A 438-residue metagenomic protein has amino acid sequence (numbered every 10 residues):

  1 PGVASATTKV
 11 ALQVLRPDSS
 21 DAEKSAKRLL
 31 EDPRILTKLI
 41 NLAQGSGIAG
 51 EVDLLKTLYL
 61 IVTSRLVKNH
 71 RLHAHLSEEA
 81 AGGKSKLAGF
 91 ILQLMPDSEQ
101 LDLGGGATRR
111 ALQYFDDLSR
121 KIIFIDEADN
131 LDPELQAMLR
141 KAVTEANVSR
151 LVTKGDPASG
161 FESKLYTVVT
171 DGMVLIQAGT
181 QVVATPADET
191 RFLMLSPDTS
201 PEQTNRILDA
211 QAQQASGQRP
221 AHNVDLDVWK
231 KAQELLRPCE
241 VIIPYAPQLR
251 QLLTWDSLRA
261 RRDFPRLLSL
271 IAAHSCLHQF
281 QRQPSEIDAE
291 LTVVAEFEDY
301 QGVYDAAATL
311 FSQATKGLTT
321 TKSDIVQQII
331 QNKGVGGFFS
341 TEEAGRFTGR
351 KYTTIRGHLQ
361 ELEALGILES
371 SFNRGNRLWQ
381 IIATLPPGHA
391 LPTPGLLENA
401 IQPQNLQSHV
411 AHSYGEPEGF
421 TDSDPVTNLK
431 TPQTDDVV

Functional and structural regions predicted by a protein language model:
P1-A4, E363: Modules that initiate DNA replication and primer synthesis
T8-L54: Charged, amphipathic alpha-helical linker segments immediately N-terminal to NTP-binding catalytic cores
S19, Y166-V174, T180-D324, Q328-I329: Phosphate-sensing "switch" segment of ASCE/P-loop ATPases
G47, K56, I61-Q214, P220: Conserved ASCE/P-loop NTPase catalytic core
V52-Y59, R356: Short, well-structured alpha-helical segments
L66, C276-Q279, I367: Short hinge/loop at the helix->beta-strand junction immediately C-terminal to the helix-turn-helix recognition helix
L92, L268, R356-Q360: Short, hydrophobic-biased segments on the C-terminal half of alpha helices that form "recognition helices"
G317-V438: Terminal-proximal interaction/regulatory segments of ATP-powered molecular machines
